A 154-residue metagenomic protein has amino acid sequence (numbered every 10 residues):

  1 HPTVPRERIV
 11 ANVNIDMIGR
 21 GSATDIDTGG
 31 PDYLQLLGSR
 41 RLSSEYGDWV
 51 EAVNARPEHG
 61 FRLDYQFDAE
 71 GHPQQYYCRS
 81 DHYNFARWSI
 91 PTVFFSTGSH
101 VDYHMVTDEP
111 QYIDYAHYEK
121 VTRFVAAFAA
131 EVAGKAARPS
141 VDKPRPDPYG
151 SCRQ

Functional and structural regions predicted by a protein language model:
H1-F94: Metal-dependent peptidase/peptidase-like ectodomains
S96-R153: His/Asp/Glu-rich mid-to-C-terminal helical/loop segments that flank catalytic regions of hydrolases
